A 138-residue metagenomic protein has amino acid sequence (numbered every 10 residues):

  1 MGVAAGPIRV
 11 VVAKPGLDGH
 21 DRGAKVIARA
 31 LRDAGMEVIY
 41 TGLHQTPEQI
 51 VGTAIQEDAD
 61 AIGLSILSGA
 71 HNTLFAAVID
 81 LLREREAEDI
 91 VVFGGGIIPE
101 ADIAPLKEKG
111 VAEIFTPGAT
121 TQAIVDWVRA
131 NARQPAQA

Functional and structural regions predicted by a protein language model:
M1-A4, P135-A138: Basic/polar N-terminal segments that are highly enriched at the extreme N-terminus, encompassing both cleavable
V3-P7, A87: Short, flexible coil/linker segments at domain boundaries that flank nucleotide/cofactor-interacting
A13-L17: N-terminal pre-triad scaffold of radical SAM enzymes
A24-D126, R133-Q134: Cofactor-cradling patches in redox/metallo enzymes
